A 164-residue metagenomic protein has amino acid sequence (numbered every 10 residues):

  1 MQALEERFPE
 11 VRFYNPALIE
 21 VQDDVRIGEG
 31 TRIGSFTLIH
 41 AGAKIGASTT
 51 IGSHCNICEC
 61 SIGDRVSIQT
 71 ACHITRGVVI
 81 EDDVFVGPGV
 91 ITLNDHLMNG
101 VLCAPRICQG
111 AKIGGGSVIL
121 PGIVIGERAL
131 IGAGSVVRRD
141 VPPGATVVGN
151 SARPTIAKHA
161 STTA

Functional and structural regions predicted by a protein language model:
M1-F8: Long, charged amphipathic helices and adjacent flexible linkers at domain junctions
Y14-A17, V21-D23, G28-E29, G34-S35 (+19 more regions): Left-handed beta-helix
D95-M98, I123, A157-H159: Conserved catalytic-core motifs of eukaryotic protein kinase domains, centered on the activation segment
P143-A164: Conserved beta-strand-loop-alpha-helix hinge in the C-terminal portion of ABC ATPase nucleotide-binding domains
